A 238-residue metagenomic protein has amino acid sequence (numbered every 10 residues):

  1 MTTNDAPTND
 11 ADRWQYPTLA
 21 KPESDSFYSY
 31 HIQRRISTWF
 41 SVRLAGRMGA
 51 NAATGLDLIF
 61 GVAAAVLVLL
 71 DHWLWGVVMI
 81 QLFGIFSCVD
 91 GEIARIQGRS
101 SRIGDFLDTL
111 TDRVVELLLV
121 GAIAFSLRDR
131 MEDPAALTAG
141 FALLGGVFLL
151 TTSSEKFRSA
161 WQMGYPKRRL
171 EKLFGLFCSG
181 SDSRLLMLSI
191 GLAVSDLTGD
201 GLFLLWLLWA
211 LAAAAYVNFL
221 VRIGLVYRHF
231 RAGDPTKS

Functional and structural regions predicted by a protein language model:
M1-I36, L149, S153-S238: C-terminal membrane-associated helical module and adjoining short loops/tails
N9-R43, G84-F106: Cytosolic-side membrane-entry/anchor segment at the start of a transmembrane helix
F40-A53, F106-T111, R169-C178: Short, amphipathic, aromatic/basic-enriched membrane-interface segments that mark the entry/exit of transmembrane
A52-I103, D200-L211: Membrane-embedded alpha-helical segments that form the functional core of polytopic membrane enzymes, especially those
L56-A63, D112-I123, G175-V194: Core segments of transmembrane alpha-helices that mediate helix-helix packing or line hydrophobic substrate/ligand
L58-A65, Q81, I85, L117-V120 (+2 more regions): Hydrophobic alpha-helical transmembrane segments of multipass integral membrane proteins
A63-V78, L118-A142, L192-L207: Helix-coil boundary and interhelical linker segments in multi-pass alpha-helical membrane proteins
V78, L82, G91-T138: Basic, amphipathic juxtamembrane/active-site segments that coordinate anionic phosphate or diphosphate groups
